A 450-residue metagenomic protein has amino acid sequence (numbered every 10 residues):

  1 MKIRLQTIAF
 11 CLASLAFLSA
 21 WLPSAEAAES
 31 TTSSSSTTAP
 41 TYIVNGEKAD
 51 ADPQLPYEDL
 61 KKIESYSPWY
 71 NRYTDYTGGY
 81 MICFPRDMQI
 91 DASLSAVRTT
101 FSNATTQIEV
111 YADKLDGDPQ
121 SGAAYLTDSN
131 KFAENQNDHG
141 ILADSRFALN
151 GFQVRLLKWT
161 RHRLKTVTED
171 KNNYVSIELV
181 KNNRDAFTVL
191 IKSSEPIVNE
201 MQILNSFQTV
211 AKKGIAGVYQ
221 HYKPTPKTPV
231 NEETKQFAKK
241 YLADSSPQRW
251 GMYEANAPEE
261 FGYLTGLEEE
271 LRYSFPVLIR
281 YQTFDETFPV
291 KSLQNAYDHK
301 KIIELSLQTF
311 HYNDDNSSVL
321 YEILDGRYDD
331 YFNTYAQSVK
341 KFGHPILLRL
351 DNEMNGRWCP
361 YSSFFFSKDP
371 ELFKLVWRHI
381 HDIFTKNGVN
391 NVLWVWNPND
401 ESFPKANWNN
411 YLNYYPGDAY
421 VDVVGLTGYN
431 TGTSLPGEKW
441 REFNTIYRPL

Functional and structural regions predicted by a protein language model:
A20-A104, N183-D185, L190-K223: N-terminal targeting sequences that direct proteins away from the cytosol to non-cytosolic compartments
L94-V97, N256-L267, E286-N295, Y331-Y335 (+2 more regions): Alpha-helical scaffolding within the catalytic cores of extracellular/periplasmic polymer-degrading hydrolases
F101-D128: A short acidic-to-branched-hydrophobic micro-motif
A133-V180: Signature of long, low-cysteine stretches enriched in small and polar/charged residues
K213-E286: Boundary/entry segment of secreted carbohydrate-active catalytic domains
V290-V392: Substrate-binding cleft of extracellular glycoside hydrolase catalytic domains
K291-Q308, V423-L450: Glycoside hydrolase catalytic-domain groove-lining segments
H381-N409: Aromatic-lined carbohydrate-recognition surfaces of secreted/lumenal glycan-active proteins
